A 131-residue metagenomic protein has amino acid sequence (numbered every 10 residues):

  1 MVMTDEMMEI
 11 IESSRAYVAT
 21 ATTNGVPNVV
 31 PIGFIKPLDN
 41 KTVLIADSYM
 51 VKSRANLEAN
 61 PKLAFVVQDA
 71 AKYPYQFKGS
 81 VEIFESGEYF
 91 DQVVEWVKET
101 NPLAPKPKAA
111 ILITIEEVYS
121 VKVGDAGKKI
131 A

Functional and structural regions predicted by a protein language model:
M1-A131: Binding-site signature for planar aromatic cofactors or substrates
